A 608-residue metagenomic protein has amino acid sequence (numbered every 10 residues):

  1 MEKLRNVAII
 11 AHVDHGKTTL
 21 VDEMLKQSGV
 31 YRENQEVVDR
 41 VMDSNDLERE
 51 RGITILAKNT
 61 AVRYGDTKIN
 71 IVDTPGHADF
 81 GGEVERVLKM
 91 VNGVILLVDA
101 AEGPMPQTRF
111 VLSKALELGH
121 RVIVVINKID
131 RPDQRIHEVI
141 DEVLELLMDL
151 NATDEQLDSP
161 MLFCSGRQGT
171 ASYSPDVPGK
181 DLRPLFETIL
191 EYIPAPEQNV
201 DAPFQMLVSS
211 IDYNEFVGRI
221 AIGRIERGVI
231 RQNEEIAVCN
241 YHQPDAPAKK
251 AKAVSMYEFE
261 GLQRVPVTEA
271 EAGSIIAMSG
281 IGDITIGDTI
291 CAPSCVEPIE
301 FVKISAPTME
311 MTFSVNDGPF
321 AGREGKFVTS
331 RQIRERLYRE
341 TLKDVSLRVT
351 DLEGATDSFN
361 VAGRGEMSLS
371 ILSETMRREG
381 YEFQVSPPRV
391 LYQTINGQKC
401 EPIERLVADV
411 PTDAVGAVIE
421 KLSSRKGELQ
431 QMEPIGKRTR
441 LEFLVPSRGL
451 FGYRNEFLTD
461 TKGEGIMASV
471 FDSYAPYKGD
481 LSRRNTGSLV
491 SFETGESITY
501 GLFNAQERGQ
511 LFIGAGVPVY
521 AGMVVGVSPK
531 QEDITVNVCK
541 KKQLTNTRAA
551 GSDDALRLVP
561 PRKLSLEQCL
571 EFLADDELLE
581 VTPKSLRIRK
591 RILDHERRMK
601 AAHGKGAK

Functional and structural regions predicted by a protein language model:
M1-V98, E102, E142, I211-N214: P-loop NTPase switch module centered on the Walker A-proximal segment
E2-G16, A101-S113, G119-I123, I129 (+13 more regions): Conserved structured catalytic cores and adjacent interaction surfaces of nucleotide-binding/hydrolyzing enzymes
D14, L20, G52, I71-D73 (+17 more regions): Residue-level signature of catalytic and energy-coupling elements of molecular machines, predominantly ATP/GTP-dependent
V37-R40, V124, L150-L162, P196-L207 (+10 more regions): Interdomain boundary/hinge elements
R121, R131-P194: Canonical P-loop GTPase G-domain recognition
Q205-M311, A321-R323, R334, T486 (+3 more regions): Conserved nucleotide-binding/hydrolysis modules and their immediate coupling elements across P-loop/ASCE NTPase motors
F259, R264-V267, C400, V445 (+3 more regions): Long insertion/accessory domains within large nucleic-acid-processing enzymes
G318-T341, A555, V559: A short, contiguous, amphipathic alpha-helix enriched in charged residues
